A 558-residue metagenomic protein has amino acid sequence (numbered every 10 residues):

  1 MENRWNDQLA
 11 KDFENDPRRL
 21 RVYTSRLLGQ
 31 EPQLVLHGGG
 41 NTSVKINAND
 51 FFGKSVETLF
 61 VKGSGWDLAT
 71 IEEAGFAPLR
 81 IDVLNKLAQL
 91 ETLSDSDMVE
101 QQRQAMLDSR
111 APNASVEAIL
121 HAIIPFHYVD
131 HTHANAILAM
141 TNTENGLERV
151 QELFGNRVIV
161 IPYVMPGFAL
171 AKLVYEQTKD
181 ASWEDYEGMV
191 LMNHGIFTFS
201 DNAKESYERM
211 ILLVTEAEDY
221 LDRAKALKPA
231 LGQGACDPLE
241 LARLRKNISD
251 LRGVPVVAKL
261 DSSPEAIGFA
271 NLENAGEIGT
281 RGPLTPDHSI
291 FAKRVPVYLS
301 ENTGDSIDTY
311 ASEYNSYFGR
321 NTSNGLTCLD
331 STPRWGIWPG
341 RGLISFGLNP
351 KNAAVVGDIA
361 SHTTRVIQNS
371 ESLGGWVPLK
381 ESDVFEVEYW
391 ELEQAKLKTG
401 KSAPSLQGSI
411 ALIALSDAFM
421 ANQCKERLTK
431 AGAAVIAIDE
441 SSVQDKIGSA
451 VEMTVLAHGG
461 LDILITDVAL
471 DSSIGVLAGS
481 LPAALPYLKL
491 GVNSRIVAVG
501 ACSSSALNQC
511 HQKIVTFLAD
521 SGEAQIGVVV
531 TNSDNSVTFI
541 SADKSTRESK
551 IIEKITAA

Functional and structural regions predicted by a protein language model:
M1-A411, Q423-R427: Glycine-rich flexible loops
I410-A414, L464-T466, I496: Conserved hydrophobic beta-strands of the Rossmann-like cofactor-binding core in SDR/related NAD(P)H-dependent
D417: Conserved glycine-rich cofactor-binding loop
M420: Hydrophobic/small residue at the entry helix of a nucleotide-binding pocket
G432-V435, G460, V492-V497, L518-T556: Conserved Rossmann-fold SDR core element
A434, A450-V476, K489-S494: A glycine-rich helix->loop->beta "capping" turn within Rossmann-like NAD(P)(H)-dependent oxidoreductase domains
A434-K446: Rossmann-fold cofactor-recognition segment
S472-V492, S503-S521: Amphipathic alpha-helical dimer-interface segment in Rossmann-like NAD(P)H-dependent oxidoreductases
